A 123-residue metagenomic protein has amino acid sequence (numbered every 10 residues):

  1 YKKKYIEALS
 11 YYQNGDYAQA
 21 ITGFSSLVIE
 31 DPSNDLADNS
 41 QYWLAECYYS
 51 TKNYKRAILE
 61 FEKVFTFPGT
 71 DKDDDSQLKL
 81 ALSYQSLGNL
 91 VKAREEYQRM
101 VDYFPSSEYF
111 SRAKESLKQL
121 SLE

Functional and structural regions predicted by a protein language model:
Y1-E123: Acidic, polar-rich low-complexity tracts and alpha-helical solenoid repeat scaffolds
